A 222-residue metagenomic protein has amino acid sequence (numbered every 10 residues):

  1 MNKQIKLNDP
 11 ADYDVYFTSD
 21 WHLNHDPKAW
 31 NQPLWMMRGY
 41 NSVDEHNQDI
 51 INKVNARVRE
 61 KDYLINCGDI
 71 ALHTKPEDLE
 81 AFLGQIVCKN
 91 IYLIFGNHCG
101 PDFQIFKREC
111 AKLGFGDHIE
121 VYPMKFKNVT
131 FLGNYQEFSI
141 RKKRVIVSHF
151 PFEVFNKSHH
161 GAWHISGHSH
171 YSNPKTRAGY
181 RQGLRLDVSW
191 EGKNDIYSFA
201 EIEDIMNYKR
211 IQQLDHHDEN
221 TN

Functional and structural regions predicted by a protein language model:
M1, Y16, N55-R57, F155 (+1 more regions): Aromatic-enriched hydrophobic runs in primary sequence
M1-N41, D187-N222: Acidic, histidine-bearing metal-coordination/catalytic regions of metal-dependent phosphoesterases
D9, Y16-T18, L23-L132: Core catalytic region of metal-dependent phosphoesterases/phosphodiesterases, especially metallo-beta-lactamase-like
H118-T221: Conserved beta-sheet core of the metallophosphoesterase superfamily
